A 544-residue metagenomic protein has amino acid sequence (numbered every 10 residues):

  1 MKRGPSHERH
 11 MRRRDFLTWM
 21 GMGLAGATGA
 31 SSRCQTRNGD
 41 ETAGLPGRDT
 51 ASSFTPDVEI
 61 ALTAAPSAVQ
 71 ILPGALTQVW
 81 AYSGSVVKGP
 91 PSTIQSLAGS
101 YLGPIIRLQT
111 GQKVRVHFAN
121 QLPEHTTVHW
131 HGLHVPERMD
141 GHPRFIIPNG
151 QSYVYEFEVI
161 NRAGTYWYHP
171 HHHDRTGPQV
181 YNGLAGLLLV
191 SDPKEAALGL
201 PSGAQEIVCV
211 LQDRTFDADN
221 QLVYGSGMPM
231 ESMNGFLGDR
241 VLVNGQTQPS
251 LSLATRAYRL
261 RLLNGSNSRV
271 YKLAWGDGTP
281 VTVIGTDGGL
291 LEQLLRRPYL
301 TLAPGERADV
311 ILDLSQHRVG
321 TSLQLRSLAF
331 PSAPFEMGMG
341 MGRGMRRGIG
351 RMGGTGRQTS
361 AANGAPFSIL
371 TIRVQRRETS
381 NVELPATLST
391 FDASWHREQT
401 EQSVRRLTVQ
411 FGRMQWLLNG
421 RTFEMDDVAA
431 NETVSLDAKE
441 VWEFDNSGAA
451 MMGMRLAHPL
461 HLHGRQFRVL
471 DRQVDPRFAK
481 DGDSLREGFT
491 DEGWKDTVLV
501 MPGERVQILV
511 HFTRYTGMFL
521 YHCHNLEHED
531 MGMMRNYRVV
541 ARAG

Functional and structural regions predicted by a protein language model:
R3-H10, W19-G23, C34-D313, A333 (+5 more regions): Histidine-centered copper-binding motifs that mark active-site loops of extracellular/periplasmic copper enzymes
A25-A30: Hydrophobic h-region of N-terminal signal peptides that target proteins for export in Gram-negative bacteria
P73-Q78, W130-G132, R138-P143, I147 (+2 more regions): Active-site pocket scaffolds in enzymes
E158-R162, D313-V319, F512-T516: Short, surface-exposed loop/turn segments at beta-strand-coil junctions that are enriched for proline with nearby
G164-Y166, T321-L323, F519: Exposed beta-strand face motif in extracellular beta-rich ectodomains
H171-H173, L328-F330, S447, H524-L526: Beta-strand-rich extracellular modules
